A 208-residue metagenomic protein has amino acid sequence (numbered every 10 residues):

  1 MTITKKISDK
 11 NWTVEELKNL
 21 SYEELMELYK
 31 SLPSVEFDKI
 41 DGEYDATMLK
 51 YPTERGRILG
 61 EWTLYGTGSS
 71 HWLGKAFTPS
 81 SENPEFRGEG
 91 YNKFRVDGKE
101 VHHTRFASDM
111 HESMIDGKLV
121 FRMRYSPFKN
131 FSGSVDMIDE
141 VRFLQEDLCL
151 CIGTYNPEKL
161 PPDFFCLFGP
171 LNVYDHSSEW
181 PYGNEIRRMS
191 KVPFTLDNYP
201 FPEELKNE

Functional and structural regions predicted by a protein language model:
T2-E208: Soluble ligand-binding/transfer domains with enclosed cavities or grooves
